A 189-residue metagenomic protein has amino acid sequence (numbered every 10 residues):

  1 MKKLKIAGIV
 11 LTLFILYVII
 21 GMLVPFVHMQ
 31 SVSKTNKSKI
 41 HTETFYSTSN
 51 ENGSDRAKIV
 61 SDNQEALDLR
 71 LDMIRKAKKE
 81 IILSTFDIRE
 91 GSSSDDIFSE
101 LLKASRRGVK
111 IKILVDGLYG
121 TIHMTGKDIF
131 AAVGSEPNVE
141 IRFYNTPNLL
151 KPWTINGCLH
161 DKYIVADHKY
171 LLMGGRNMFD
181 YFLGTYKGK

Functional and structural regions predicted by a protein language model:
M1-K2, T154: Membrane-helix interfacial "entry" motifs
K2-Y46: N-terminal membrane-anchoring alpha-helices
K34-K76, I88-K189: HKD-type phospholipase D/PLD-like phosphodiesterase module
